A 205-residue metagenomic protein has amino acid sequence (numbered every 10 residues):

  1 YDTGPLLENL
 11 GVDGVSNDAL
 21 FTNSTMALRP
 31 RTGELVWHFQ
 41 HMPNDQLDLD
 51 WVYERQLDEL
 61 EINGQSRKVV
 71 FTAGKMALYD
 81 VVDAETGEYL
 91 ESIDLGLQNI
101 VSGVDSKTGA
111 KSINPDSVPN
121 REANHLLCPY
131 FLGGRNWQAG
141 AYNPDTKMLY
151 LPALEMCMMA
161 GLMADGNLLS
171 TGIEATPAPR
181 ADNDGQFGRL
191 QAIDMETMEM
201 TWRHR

Functional and structural regions predicted by a protein language model:
Y1-G14, S24, D50-G74, N136-A153: Repeat-blade elements of multi-bladed beta-propeller folds
G11-W51, D58-S66, L78-L127, M156-R205: Extracytoplasmic/lumenal domain signature
